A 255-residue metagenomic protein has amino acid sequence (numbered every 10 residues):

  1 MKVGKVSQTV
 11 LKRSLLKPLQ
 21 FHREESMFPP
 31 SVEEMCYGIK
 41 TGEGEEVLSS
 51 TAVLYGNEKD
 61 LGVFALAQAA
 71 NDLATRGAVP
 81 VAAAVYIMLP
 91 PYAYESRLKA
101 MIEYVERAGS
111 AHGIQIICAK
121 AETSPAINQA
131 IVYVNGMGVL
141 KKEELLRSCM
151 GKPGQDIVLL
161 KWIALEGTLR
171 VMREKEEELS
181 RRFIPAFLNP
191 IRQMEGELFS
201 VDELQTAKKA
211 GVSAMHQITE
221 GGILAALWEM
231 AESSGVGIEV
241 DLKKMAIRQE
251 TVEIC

Functional and structural regions predicted by a protein language model:
M1-C255: Helix-biased detector of long, well-ordered alpha-helical tracts
